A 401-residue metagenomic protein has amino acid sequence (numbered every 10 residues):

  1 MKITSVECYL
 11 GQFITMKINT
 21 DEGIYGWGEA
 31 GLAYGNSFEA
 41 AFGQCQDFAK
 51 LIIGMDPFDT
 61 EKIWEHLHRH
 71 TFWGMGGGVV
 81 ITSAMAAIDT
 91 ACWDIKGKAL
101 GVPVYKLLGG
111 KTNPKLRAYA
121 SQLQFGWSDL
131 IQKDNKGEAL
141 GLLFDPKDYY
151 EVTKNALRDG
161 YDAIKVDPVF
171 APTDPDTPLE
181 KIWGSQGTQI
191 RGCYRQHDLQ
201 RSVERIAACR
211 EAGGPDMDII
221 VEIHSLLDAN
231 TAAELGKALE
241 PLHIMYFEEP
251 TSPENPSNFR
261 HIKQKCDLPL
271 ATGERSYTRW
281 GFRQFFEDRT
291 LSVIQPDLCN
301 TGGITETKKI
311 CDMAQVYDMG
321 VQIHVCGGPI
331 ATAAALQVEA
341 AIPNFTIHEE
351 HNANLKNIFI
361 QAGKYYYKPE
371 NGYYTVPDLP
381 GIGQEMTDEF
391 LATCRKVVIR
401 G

Functional and structural regions predicted by a protein language model:
M1-W27, G31-A33, A353-I360: Structured beta-strand/loop patches that form or line metal/cofactor-binding pockets in enzymes
I3, G23, F48, I88 (+8 more regions): Conserved, mostly hydrophobic/aromatic
G11-F13, A30-S37, M85, S121-S128: Glycine-rich phosphate/pyrophosphate-binding beta-alpha loops
D21-L100: Metal- or metallocofactor-binding catalytic centers and their adjacent structured scaffolds across diverse enzyme
G43-K50, K62, K237-Y246, S252-Y373 (+1 more regions): Shared catalytic-loop signature of beta/alpha-barrel
K115, L123-P256, R260, K265: Metal-dependent enolase-superfamily TIM-barrel catalytic cores that perform enediolate-based chemistry
A118, I219-V221, L270, V321: Hydrophobic/aromatic residues located in beta-strands of well-ordered beta-sheets within soluble catalytic
F359-G401: C-terminal extensions of enzymes
